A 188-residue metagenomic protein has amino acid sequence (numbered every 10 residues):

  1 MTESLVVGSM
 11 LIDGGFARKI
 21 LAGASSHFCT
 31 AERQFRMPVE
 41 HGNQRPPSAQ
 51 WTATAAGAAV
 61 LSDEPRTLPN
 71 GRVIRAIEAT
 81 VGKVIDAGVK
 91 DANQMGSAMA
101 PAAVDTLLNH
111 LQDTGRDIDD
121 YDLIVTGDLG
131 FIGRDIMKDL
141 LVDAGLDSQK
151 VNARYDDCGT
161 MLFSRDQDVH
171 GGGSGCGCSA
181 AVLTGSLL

Functional and structural regions predicted by a protein language model:
M1-A49: A generic, well-ordered mixed alpha/beta core segment in the N-terminal half of proteins
M1-F16, S26, G96, D122-L188: Claisen-condensing/thiolase-fold acyl-transfer catalytic domains that form or cleave C-C bonds in fatty acid
R18-K19, D117-D120: Short acidic capping loops at alpha-helix termini that bridge into adjacent secondary structure
G23-S26, A55, D63-E64, A79-T80 (+2 more regions): Fold-independent oxyanion-binding glycine-rich loops and adjacent beta-strand/coil segments at enzyme active sites
H27-Q34, I85-V89, F131-I132: Short, mixed-charge aromatic SLiMs
E32-P38, A98-P101, G173-C178: Short linear motifs at secondary-structure transitions and domain/linker junctions
Q34-G42, T80-G82, M137-S148: Short, surface-exposed, charged loop/turn segments at secondary-structure junctions
P38-L108, D113-R116, N152-M161, L188: Condensing-enzyme catalytic core mediating Claisen C-C bond formation in acyl metabolism
